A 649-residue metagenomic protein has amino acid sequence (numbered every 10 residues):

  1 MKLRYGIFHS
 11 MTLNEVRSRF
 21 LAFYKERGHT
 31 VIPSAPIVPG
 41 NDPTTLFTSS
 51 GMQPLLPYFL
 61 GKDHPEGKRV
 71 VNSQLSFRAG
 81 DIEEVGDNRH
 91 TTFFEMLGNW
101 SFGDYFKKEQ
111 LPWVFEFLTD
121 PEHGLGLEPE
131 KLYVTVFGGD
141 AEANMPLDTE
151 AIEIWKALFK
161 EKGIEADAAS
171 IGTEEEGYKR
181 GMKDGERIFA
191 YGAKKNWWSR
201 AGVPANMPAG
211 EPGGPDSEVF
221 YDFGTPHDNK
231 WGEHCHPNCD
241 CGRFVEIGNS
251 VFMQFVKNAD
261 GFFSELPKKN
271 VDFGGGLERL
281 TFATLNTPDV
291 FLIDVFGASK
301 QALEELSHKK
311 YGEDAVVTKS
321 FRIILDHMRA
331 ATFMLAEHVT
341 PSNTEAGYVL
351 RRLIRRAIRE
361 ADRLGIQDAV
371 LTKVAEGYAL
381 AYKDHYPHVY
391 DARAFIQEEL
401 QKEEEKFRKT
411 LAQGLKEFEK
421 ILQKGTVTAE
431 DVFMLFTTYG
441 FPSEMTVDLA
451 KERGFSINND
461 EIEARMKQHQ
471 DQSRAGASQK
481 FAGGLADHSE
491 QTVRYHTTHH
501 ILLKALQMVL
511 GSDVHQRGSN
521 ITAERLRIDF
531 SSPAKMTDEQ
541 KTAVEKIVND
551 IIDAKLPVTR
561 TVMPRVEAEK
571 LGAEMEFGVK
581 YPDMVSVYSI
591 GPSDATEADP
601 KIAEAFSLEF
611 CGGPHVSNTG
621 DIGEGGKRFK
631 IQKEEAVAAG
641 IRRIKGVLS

Functional and structural regions predicted by a protein language model:
M1-G6: Intrinsic disorder/low-complexity segments
I7-S649: A glycine- and charged-residue-rich anion-binding loop/surface
